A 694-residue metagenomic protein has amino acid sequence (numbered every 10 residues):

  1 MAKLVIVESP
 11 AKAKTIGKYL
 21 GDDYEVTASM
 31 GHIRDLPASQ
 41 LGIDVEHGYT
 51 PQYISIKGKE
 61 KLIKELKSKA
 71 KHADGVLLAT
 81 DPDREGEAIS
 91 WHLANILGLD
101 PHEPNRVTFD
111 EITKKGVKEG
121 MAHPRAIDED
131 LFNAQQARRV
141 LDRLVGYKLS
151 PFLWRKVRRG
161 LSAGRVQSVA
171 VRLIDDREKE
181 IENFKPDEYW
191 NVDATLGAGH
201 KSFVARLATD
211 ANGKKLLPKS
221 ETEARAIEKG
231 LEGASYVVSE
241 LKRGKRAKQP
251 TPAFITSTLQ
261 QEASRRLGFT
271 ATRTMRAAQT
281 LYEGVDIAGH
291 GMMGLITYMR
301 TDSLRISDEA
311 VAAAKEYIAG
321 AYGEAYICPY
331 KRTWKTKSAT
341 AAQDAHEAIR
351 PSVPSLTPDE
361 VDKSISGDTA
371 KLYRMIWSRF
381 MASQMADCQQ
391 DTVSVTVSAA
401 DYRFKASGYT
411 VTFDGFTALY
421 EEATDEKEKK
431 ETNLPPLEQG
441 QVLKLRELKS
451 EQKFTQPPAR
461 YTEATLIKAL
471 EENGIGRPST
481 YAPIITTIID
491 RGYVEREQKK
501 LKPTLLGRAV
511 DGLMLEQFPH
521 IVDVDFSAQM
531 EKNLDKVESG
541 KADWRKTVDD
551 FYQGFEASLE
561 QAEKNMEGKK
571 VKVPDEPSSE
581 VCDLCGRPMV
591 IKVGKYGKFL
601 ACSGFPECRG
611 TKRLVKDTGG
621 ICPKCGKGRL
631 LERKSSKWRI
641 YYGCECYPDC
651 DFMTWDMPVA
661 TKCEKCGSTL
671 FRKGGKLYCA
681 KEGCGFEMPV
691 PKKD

Functional and structural regions predicted by a protein language model:
M1-R139, K148, T209, P218-E221 (+4 more regions): Intrinsically disordered, low-complexity regulatory segments
A2-L4, T15, S150, G160 (+3 more regions): Basic, low-complexity terminal or inter-domain segments flanking catalytic cores
K14-P37, S168-K215, S383-T432, P588: Structured, non-catalytic alpha/beta "coupling" segments that mediate domain-domain communication and provide generic
I112-L196, G244: C-terminal or mid-to-C-terminal helical accessory/interaction module adjacent to the motor/catalytic core
G213-P252: Metal- or metallocofactor-binding catalytic centers and their adjacent structured scaffolds across diverse enzyme
V238-L241, P250-A263, H290-M299, P457-A469: Short acidic, hydrophobic short linear motifs in intrinsically disordered regions
M275-Q279, I485-T486: Short, hydrophobic-biased segments on the C-terminal half of alpha helices that form "recognition helices"
Y282-T297, R491-K500: A short, conserved structural fragment
